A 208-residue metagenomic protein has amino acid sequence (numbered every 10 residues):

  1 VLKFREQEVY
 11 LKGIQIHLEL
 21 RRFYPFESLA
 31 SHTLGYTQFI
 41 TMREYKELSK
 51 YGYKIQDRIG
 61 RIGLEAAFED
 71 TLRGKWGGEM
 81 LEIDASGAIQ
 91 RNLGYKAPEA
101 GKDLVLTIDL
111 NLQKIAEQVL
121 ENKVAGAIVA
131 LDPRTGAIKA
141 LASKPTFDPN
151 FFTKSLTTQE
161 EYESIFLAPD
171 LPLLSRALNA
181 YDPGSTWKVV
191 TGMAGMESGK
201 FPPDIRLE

Functional and structural regions predicted by a protein language model:
V1-T158, P172, A177-S185, V190 (+1 more regions): Periplasmic/cell-envelope proteins involved in peptidoglycan metabolism and beta-lactam response
E160-Y162: A cross-kingdom marker for long, charged
F166-P172: The feature captures the short pre-catalytic strand/loop hairpin that immediately precedes and shapes the active-site
E197: Rossmann-like NAD(P)H-binding beta-loop-alpha module
